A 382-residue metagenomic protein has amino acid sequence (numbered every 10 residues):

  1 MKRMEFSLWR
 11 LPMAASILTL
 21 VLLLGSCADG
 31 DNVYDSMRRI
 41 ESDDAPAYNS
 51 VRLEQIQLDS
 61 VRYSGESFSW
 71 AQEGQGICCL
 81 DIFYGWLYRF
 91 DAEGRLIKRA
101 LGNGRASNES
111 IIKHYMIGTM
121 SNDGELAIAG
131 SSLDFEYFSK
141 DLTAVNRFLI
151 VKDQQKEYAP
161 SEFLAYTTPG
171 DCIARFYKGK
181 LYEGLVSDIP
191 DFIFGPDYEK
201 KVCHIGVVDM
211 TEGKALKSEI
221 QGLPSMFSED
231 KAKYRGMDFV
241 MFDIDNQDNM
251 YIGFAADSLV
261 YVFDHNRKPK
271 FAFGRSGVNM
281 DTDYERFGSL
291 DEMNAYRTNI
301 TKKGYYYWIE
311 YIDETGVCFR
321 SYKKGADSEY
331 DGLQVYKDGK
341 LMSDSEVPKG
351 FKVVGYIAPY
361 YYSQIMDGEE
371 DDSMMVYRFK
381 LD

Functional and structural regions predicted by a protein language model:
M1-W9: N-terminal secretory signal peptides that target proteins for export/translocation
P12-L23: Bacterial N-terminal signal peptides
C27-D382: Eukaryotic scaffold repeat domains enriched in small/polar residues
